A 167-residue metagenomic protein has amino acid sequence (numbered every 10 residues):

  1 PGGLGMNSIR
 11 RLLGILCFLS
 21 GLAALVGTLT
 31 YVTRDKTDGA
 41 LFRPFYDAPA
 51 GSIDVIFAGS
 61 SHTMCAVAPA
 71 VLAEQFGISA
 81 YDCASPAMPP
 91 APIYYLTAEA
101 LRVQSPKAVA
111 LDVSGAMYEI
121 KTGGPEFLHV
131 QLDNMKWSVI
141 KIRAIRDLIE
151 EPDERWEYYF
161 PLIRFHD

Functional and structural regions predicted by a protein language model:
P1-G5: Short, Lys/Arg-enriched N-terminal segments with co-localized hydrophobic residues within the first ~10-30 amino acids
S8-L12, T37-A40: Short, motif-level signal for alpha-helix interfacial/capping segments enriched in acidic residues and aromatics/proline
R10-T30: Hydrophobic membrane-insertion alpha-helices, especially the h-region of bacterial N-terminal signal peptides
I15, T28, G39, R155-W156 (+1 more regions): Generic intrinsically disordered, low-complexity segments enriched for polar/acidic and small residues
T28-V32, I145-L148: Generic hydrophobic, helix-prone segments enriched in Leu/Val/Ile
T33-M88, P92-R102: Serine-esterase "nucleophile elbow" of acetyl-processing enzymes
A98-D167: Interaction-surface signature
